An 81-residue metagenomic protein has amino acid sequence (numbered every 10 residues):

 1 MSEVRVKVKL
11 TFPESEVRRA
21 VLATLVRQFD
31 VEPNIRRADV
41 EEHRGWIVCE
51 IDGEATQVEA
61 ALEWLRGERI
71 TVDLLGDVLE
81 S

Functional and structural regions predicted by a protein language model:
M1-S81: Long, contiguous binding/interaction regions
